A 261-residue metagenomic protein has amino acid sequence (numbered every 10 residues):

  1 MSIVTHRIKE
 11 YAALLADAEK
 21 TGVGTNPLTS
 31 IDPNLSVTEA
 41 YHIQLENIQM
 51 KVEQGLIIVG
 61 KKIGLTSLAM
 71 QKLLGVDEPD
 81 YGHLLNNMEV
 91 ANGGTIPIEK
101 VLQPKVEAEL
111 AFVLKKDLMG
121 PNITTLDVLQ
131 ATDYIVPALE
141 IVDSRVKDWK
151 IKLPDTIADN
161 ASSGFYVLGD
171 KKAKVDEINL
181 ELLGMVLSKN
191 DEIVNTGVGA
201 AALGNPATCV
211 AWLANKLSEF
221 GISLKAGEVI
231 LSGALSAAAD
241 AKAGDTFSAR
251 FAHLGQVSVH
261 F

Functional and structural regions predicted by a protein language model:
S2-L203, T246, L254-F261: Catalytic-core "active-site belt" of small-molecule-metabolizing enzymes, emphasizing His/Asp/Glu-rich regions
T208: Glycine-rich, small/acidic residue-mixed loop/short-helix segments
L217: Conserved PLP-enzyme active-site core in the AAT-like
